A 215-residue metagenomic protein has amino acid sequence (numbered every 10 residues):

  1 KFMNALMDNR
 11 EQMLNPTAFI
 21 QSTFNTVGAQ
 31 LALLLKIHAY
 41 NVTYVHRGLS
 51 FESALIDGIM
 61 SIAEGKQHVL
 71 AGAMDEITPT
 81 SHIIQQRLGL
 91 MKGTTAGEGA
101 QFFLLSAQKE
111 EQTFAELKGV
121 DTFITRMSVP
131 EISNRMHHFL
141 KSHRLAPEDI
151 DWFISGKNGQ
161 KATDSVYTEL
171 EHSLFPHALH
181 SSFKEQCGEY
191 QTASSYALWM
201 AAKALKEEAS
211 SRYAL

Functional and structural regions predicted by a protein language model:
K1, I56-D57, M127-D151, A162-V166 (+4 more regions): Conserved active-site "lid/cap" helical segment
F2-I56, E111-Q112, S165-A197: Conserved catalytic cysteine-centered active-site region of acyl-thioester-dependent Claisen-condensing enzymes
F2-L6, S81-K92, L170-E171: Short, surface-exposed, charged loop/turn segments at secondary-structure junctions
V45, V69-D75, L215: Short beta-strand segments
A73-I84, K92, G119-V129, S155-S165 (+1 more regions): Acyl-CoA/ACP chain-elongation machinery
H82-W152, H177, L215: Condensing-enzyme catalytic core mediating Claisen C-C bond formation in acyl metabolism
